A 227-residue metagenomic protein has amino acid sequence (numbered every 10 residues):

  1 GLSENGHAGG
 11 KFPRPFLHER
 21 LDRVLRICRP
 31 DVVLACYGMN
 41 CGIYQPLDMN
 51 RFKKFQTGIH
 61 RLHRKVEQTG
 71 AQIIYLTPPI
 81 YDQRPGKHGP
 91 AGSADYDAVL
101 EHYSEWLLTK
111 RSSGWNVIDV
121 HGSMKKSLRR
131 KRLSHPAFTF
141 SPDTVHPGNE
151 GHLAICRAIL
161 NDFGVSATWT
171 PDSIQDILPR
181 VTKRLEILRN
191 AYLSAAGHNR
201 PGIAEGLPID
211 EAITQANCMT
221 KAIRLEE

Functional and structural regions predicted by a protein language model:
G1-N5, V32, G38-Y44, I73 (+3 more regions): Solvent-exposed loop/turn segments at secondary-structure junctions within structured extracellular/periplasmic domains
G6, K11-K54, L188, Y192-D210 (+2 more regions): Oxyanion-hole/transition-state-stabilizing segment in secreted/luminal serine hydrolases and related acyltransferases
L21-D22, I59-H63, S104: Generic structural signal for well-ordered alpha-helices, preferentially at hydrophobic/aromatic core positions
D48-F52, S93-A94, F140-V145: Second-shell loop/turn segments in exported
F55, I59, L100-Y103, H152: Aromatic/hydrophobic pocket-lining residues that form the small-molecule binding cavity in soluble enzyme cores
R64-Q72, W115: A short helix->loop->beta-strand "cap" motif at the edges of active sites that frequently abuts
Q83-H121: Substrate-gating cap/lid alpha-helix
S113-I118, K125, L133-E227: Conserved catalytic region of serine esterases and O-acyltransferases that act on ester linkages in lipids
